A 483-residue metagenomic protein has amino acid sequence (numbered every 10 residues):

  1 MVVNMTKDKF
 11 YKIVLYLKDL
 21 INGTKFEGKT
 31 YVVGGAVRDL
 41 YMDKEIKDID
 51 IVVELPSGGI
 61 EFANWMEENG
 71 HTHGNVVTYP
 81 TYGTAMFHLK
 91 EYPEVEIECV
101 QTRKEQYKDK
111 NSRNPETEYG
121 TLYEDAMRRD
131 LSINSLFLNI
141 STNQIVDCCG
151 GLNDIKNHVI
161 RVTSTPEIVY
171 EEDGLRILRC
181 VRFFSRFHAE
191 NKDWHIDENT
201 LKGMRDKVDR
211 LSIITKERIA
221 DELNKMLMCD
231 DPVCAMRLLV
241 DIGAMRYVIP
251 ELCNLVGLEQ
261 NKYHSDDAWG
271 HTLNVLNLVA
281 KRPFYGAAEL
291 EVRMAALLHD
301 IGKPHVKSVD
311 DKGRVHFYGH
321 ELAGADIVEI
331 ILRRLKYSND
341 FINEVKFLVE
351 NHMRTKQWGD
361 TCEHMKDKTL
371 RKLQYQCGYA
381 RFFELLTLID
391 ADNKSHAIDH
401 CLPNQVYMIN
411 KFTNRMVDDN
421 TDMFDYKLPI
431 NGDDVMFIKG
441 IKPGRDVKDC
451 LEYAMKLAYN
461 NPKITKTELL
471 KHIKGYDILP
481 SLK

Functional and structural regions predicted by a protein language model:
M1-K483: Catalytic cores of the polymerase beta-like nucleotidyltransferase superfamily and closely associated nucleotide
